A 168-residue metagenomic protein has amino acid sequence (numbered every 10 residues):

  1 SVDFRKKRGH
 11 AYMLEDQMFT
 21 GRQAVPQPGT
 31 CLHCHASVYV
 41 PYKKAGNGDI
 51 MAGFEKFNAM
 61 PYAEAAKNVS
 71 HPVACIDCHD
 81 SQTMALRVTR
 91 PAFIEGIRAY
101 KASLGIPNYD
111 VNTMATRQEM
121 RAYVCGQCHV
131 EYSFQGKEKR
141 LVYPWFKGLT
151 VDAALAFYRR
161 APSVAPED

Functional and structural regions predicted by a protein language model:
S1-P28, H33, A45: N-terminal alpha-helical interaction blocks
S1-R5, K43-D77, S81-D168: Primarily the internal scaffold of c-type cytochrome electron-transfer domains, especially repeated/multiheme c-type
H35-V38: C-terminal substrate/ligand-recognition segments
